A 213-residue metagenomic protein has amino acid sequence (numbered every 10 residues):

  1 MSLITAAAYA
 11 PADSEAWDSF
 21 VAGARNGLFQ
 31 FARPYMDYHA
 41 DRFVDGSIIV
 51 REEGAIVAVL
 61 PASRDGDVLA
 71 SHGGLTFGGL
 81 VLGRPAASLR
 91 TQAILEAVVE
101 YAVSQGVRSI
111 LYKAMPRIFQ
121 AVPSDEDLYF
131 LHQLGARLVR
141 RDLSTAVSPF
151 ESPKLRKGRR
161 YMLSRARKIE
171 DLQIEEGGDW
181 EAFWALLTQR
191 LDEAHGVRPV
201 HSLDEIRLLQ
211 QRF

Functional and structural regions predicted by a protein language model:
L3-E53, V57-V68, A114-F213: A conserved beta-strand-loop-helix scaffold within acyl/acetyltransferase catalytic domains
G66-G135: Acyl-donor binding region in acyl/amide transferases
